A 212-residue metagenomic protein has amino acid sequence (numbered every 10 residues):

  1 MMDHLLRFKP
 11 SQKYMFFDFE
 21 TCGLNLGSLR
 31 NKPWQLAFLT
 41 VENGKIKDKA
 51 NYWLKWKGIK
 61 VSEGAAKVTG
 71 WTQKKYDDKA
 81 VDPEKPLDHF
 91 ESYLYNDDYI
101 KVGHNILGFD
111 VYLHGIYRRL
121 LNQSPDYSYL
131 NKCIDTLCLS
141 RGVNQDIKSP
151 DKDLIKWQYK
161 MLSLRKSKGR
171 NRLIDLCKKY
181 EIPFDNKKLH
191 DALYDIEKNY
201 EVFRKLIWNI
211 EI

Functional and structural regions predicted by a protein language model:
M1-Q12, I155-S167, C177-E181, L193-I212: Acidic two-metal-ion nuclease catalytic site recognized across multiple nuclease folds, prominently DnaQ/RNase D-T
M2-N122, Y127-L130, S167-Y180, N186: Conserved non-catalytic scaffold segment of RNase H-like nuclease domains
K57-K60, L139-G142, A192-L193: A short acidic, often aromatic-flanked loop/helix-cap motif at beta-alpha or helix-coil junctions that lines enzyme
D88, V111, I134-L137, E197-Y200: Non-catalytic, well-ordered alpha-helical scaffold segments
I116-L121, G142, D146, K179 (+1 more regions): Active-site catalytic microenvironments for nucleophilic, acid-base chemistry
C133, C138, P183-A192, I196: Cysteine endopeptidase catalytic domains of the caspase/legumain-like
C133-L164: Short alpha-helix plus adjacent loop in nuclease-associated cores
I147-D151, F184-N186, N209-E211: Substrate-binding/catalytic groove segments of enzymes that remodel or degrade extracellular structural polymers
